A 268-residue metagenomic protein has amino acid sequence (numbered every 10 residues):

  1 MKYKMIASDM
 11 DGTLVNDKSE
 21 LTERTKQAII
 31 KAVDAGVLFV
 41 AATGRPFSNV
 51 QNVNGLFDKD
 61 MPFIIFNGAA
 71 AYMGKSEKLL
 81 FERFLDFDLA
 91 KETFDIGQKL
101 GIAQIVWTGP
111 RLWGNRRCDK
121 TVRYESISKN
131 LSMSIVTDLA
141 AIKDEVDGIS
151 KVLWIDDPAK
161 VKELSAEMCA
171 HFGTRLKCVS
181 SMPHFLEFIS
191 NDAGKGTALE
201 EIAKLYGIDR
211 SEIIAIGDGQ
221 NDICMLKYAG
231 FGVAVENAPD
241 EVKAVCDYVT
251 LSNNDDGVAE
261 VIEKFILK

Functional and structural regions predicted by a protein language model:
M1-M5, T22, E187-K268: Mg2+-dependent phosphoryl-transfer enzymes with acidic/Ser/Thr/Gly-rich catalytic loops
K2-K18: Asp-based phosphoryl-transfer active-site loop
M10, R45, D218-G219: Active-site metal-binding loops of divalent metal-dependent hydrolases
E20-V122: Active-site phosphate-binding/coordination module
T25, V50-N54, L164, M168 (+3 more regions): Hydrophobic packing residues within well-ordered alpha-helices of enzyme cores
G36-V40, K59-M61, K151, S211-E212 (+1 more regions): Short active-site oxyanion
L56-K59, N67, K75, F172-T174 (+2 more regions): Short, structured coil segments at secondary-structure junctions
I96, L100-I216, Q220, C224-M225 (+1 more regions): Conserved acidic, metal-coordinating active-site core of Asp-based, Mg2+-dependent phosphoryl-transfer enzymes
